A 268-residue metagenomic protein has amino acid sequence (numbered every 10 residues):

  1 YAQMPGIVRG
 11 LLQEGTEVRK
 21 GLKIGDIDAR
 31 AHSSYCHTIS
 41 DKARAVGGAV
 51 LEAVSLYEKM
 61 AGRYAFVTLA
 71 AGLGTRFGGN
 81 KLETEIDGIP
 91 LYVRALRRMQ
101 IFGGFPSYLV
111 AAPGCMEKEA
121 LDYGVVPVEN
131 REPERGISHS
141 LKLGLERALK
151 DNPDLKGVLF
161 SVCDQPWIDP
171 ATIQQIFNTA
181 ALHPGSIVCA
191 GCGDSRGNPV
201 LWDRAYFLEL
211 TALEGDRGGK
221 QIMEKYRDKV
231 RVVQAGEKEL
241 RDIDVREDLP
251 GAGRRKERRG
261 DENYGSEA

Functional and structural regions predicted by a protein language model:
Y1-A61: Well-ordered secondary-structure scaffolds
L12, A70, A111-A112, V162 (+1 more regions): Short beta-strand/turn micro-motifs composed of small residues that flank or help shape donor/cofactor-binding pockets
G62, F66, L208, A212-A268: Conserved alpha/beta core of the MobA/IspD/sugar-nucleotide pyrophosphorylase nucleotidyltransferase superfamily
G62-G114: N-terminal glycine-rich phosphate-binding loop and ensuing alpha1 helix
F77-K81, I86-P90, A111, R131-H139 (+7 more regions): Residues at secondary-structure transition points
V93-G157, A171: Conserved N-terminal catalytic core of the sugar/cofactor nucleotidyltransferase
E134-T211: Conserved beta-loop-beta/alpha segment of the NTase-like Rossmann-fold superfamily that binds/positions NTPs
